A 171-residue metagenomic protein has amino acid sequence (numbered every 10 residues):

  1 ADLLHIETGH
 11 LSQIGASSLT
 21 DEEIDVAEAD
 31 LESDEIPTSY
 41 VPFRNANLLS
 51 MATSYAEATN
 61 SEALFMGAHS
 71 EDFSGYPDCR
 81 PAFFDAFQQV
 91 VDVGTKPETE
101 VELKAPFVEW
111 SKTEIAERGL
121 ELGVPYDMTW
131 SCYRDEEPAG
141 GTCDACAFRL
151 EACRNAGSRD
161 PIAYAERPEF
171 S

Functional and structural regions predicted by a protein language model:
A1-G123: ATP-dependent adenylation/nucleotidyltransferase module used to activate substrates
S50, W130-E151: Local cysteine-cluster metal-coordination motifs and their immediate loop/turn environment, predominantly Fe-S cluster
E98, E151, A163-A165: Short, intrinsically disordered/low-complexity patches at protein termini and at juxtamembrane boundaries
G123-T129: A short alpha-helix-loop-beta-strand transition element characteristic of N-terminal alpha/beta dinucleotide-binding
D135-E136, S158-P168: Short cysteine/histidine-rich metal-coordination sites, predominantly Zn2+-binding motifs
C153-A156: Short Cys/His-rich "knuckle" micro-motifs
